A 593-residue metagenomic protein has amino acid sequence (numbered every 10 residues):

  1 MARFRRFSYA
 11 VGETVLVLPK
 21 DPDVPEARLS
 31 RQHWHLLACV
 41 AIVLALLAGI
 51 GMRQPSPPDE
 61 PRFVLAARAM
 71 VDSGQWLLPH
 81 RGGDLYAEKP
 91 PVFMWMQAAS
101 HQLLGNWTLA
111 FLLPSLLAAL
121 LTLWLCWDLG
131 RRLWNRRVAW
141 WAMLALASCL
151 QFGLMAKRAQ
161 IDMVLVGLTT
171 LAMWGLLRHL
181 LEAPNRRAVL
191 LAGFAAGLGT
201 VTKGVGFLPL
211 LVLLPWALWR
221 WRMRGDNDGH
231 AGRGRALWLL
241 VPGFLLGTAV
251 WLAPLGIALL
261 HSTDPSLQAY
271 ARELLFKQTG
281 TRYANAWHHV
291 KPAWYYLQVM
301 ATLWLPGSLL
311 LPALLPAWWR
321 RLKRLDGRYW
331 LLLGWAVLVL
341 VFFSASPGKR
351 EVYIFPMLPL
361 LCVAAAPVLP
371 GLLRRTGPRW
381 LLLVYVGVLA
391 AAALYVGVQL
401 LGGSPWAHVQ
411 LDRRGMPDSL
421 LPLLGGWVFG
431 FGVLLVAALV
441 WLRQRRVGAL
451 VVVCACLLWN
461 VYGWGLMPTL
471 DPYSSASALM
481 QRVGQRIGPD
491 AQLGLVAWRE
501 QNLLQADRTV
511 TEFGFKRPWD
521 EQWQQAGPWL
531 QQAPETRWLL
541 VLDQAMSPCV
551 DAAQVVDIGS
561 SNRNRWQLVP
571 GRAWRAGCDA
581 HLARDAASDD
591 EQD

Functional and structural regions predicted by a protein language model:
L44-G49, R62-L85, V92, A99: Extracytosolic helix-loop segments that constitute the early lumenal/periplasmic catalytic or substrate-binding loops
F63-R68, S73, F194-L198, T202 (+5 more regions): Transmembrane-lumen/periplasm boundary regions of multi-pass, lipid-linked membrane glycan transferases
P91-W95, L104-L121, A159: Loop-to-helix entry region of an early transmembrane alpha helix in multi-pass inner-membrane enzymes
L112, L154-L165, V205: Short acidic/glycine- and proline-prone juxtamembrane loop motifs at membrane-interface regions of multi-pass membrane
L113-L133, L171: Transmembrane-helix motifs of polytopic, lipid-linked glycan transferases
L125, L165-E182, A195, L361-A364: Specific aromatic-rich, kink-prone transmembrane helix
L133, A172-L191, G199, L369: Membrane-interface transmembrane helices that cradle and orient dolichyl/undecaprenyl
G426-L434, R446-A573, R584-Q592: Short periplasmic/luminal acceptor-recognition loop of GT-C membrane glycosyltransferases, typified by
